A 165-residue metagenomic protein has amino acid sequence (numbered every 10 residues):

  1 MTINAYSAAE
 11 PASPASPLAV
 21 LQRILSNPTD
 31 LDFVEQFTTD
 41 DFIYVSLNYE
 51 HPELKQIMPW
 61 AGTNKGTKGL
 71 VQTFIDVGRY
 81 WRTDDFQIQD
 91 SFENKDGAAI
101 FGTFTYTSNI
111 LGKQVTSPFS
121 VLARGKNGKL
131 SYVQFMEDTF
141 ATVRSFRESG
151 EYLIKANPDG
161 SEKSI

Functional and structural regions predicted by a protein language model:
T2-A12, G78-I165: A beta-strand edge to alpha-helix "cap/lid" segment located at domain peripheries
S7-A15, W60-N64: Charge-dense, low-complexity intrinsically disordered segments
E10-N48: Short acidic-aromatic low-complexity motifs
A15-A19, K68, I165: A structural signal for well-ordered alpha-helical segments within the folded catalytic domains of diverse enzymes
L21, F33-V34, F42, G66 (+4 more regions): Hydrophobic pocket/interface hotspot
P28, D41, V77, S149-G150: Alpha-helix boundary/capping residues
Q36-D96: A solvent-exposed, acidic/Ser-Thr-rich amphipathic alpha-helical stretch
